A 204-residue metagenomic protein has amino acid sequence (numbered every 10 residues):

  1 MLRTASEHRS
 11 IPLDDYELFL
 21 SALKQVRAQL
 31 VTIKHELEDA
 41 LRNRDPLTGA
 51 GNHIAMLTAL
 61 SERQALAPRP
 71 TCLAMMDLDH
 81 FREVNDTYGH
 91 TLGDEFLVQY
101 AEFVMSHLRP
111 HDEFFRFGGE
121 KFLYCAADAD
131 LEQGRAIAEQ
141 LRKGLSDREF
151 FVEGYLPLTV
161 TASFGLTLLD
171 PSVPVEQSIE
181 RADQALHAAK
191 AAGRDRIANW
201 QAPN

Functional and structural regions predicted by a protein language model:
L2-L47, G51-C72, E113-R116: Signal-transducing coiled-coil linker helices
H53-C72, R82-S106, F115-G119, L123-Y124 (+3 more regions): Conserved long alpha-helical elements within nucleotide-processing catalytic cores of c-di-GMP signaling and class III
L73, F122, A162-L166: A structural signal for short, well-ordered beta-strand segments
D86, A126-A129, S146, L169-D170: Residue-level recognition of strand-loop junctions within catalytic nucleotide-signaling folds
R116, L145-A162: Catalytic core regions of nucleotide second-messenger enzymes
R135, T167-N204: Catalytic-core segments of nucleotide cyclases and related cyclic-nucleotide turnover enzymes
